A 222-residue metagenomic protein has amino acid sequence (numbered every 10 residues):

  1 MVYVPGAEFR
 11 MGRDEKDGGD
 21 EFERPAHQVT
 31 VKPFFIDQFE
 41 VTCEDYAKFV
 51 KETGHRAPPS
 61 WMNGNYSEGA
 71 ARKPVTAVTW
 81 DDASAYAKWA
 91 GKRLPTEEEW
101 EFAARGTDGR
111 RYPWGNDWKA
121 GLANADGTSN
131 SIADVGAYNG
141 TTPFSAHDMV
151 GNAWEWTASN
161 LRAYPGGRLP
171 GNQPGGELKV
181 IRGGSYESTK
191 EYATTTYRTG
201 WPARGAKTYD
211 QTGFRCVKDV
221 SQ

Functional and structural regions predicted by a protein language model:
M1-R56, W80-D81, Q211-Q222: Short, compositionally biased
V4, E8-R10, D14-K16, R56 (+2 more regions): Functional-site microenvironments in short loops/helix caps that host divalent-cation chemistry
H27-Q28, D37, P143-S145, G205: Short, surface-exposed beta-strand/loop micro-motifs that present aromatic residues
